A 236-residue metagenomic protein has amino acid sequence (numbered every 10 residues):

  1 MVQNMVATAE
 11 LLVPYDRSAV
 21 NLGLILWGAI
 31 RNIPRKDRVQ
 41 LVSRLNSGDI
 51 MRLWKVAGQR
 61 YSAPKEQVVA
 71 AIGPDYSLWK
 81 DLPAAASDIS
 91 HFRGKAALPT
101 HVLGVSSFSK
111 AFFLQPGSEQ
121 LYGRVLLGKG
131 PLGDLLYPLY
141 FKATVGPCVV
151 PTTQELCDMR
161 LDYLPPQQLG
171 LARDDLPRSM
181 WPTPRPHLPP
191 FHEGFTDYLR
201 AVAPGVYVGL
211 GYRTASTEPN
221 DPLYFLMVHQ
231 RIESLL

Functional and structural regions predicted by a protein language model:
M1-L236: Soluble ligand-binding/transfer domains with enclosed cavities or grooves
